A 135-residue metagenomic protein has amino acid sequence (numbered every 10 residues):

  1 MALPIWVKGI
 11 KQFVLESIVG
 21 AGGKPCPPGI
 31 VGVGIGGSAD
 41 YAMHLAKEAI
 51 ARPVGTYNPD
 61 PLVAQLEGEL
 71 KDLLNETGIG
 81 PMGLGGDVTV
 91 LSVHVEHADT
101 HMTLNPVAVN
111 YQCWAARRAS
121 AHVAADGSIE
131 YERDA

Functional and structural regions predicted by a protein language model:
A2-L3: Short, small-residue-biased leader/transition segments that mark boundaries at the very start of proteins
W6-V33, S38-A135: Non-transmembrane, aqueous-exposed alpha-helical and coiled segments at domain scale
